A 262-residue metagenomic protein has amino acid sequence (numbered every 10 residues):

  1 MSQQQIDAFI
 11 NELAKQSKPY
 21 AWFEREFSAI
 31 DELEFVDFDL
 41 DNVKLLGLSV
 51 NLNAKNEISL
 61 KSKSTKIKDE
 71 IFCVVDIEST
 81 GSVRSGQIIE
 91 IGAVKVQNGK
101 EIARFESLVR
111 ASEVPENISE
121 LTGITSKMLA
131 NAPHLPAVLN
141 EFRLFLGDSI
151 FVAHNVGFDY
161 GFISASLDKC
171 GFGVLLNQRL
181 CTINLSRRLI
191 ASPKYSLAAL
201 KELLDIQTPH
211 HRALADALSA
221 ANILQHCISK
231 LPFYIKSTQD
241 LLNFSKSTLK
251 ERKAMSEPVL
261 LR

Functional and structural regions predicted by a protein language model:
S2-D7, E12-P19, V36-D37, L46 (+2 more regions): Acidic two-metal-ion nuclease catalytic site recognized across multiple nuclease folds, prominently DnaQ/RNase D-T
W22-V36: Short helix-coil junctions and helix-kink-helix linkers
N51-K66: Short, cationic-aromatic polyanion-contact patches
S59-K61, E70-S164, K169, L175-L176 (+2 more regions): Conserved non-catalytic scaffold segment of RNase H-like nuclease domains
S79-G81, N184, S219: Short, glycine/acidic-enriched loop or turn micro-motifs at the edges of active sites
R179-S196: Short alpha-helix plus adjacent loop in nuclease-associated cores
A213-Q225: Acidic, divalent-metal-coordinating active-site segment for phosphoryl/phosphodiester hydrolysis, typified by short
